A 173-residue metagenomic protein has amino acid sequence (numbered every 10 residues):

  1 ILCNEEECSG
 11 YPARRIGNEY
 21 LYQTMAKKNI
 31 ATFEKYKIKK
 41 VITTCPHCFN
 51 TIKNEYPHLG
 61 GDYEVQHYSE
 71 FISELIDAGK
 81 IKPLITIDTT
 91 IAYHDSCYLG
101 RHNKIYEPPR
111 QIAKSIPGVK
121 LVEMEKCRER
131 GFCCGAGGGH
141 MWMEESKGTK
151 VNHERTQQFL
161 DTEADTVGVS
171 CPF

Functional and structural regions predicted by a protein language model:
I1-F173: Iron-sulfur cluster-binding electron-transfer modules in prokaryotic oxidoreductases
